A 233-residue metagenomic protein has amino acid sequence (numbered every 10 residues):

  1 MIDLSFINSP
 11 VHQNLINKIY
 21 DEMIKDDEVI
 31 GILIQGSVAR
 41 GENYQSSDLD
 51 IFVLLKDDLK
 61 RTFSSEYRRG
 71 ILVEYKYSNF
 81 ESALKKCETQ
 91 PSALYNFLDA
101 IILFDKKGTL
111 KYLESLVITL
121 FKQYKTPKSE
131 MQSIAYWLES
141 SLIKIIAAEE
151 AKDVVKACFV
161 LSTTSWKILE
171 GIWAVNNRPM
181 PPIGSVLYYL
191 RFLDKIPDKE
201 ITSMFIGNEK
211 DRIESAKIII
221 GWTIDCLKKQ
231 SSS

Functional and structural regions predicted by a protein language model:
M1-I30: Helical scaffold of the NTase/Pol beta-like nucleotidyltransferase catalytic core
M1-S9, S64-D153: Conserved NTP/Mg2+-binding pocket subregion across the NTase superfamily
Y20, I30-G31, N79, Q90: A positional/architectural concept
I32-N79: Catalytic metal-binding acidic patch
Q45-S46, C87-E88, S185-V186: Short aromatic-enriched loop/helix-cap "lid" or pocket-rim segments at secondary-structure transitions that line
K125-S233: Conserved nucleotidyltransferase catalytic core and NTase-mimicking acidic/glycine-rich helix/loop elements in nucleic
